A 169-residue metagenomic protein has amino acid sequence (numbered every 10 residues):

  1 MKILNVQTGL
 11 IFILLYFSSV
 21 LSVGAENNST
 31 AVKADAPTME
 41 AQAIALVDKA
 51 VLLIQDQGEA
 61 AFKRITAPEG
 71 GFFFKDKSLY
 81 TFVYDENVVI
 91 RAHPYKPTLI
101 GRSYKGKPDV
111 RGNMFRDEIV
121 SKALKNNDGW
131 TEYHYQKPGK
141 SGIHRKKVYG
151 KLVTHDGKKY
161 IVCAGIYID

Functional and structural regions predicted by a protein language model:
M1-L10: Bacterial N-terminal signal peptides that target proteins for export
I3, V20-D169: N-terminal membrane-sensor/transducer module of prokaryotic signaling receptors
G9-V20: Bacterial N-terminal signal peptides
